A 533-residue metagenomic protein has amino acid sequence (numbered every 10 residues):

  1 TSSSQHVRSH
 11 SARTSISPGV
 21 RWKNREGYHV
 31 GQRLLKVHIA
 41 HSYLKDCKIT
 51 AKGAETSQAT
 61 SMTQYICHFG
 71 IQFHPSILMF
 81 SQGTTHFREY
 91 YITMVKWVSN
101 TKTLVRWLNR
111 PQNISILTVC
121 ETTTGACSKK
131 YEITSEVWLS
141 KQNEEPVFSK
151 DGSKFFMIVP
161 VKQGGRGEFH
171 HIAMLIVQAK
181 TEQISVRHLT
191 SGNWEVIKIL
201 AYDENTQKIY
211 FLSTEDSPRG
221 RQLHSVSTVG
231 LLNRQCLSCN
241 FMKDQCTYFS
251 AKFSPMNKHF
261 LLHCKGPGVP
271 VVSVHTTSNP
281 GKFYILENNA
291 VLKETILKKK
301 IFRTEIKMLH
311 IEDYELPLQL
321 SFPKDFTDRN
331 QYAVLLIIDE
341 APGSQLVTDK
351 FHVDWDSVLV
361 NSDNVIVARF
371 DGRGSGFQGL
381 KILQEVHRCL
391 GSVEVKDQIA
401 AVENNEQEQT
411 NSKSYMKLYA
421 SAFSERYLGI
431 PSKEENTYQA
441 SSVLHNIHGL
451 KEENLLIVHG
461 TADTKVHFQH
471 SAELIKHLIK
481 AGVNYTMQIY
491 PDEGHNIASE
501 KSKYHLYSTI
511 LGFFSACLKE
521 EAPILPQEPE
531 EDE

Functional and structural regions predicted by a protein language model:
T1-F253, K258-H259, K265-P270, V347-T348 (+2 more regions): Beta-propeller folds
S2-T14, S115-T118, S273-V274, N330-Q331 (+4 more regions): Short, solvent-exposed loop/turn and secondary-structure capping segments
A40, R106-L108, C120, E132-I133 (+15 more regions): Generic beta-strand/beta-sheet core signal
K48, S61, K129-K130, S185-L189 (+9 more regions): Conserved beta-strand positions that form and line the central face of beta-propeller blades
W97, F148, V365, Y490 (+1 more regions): Conserved hydrophobic/aromatic "anchor" residues that stabilize well-ordered secondary structure elements
R110-P111, C120-C127, E132-E136, E168-V196 (+13 more regions): Active/binding-pocket-proximal capping segment
S135-E136, N289-E408: Cap/lid segment of the alpha/beta-hydrolase catalytic domain
R369-E533: Active-site-proximal cap/loop segments of hydrolase catalytic domains
